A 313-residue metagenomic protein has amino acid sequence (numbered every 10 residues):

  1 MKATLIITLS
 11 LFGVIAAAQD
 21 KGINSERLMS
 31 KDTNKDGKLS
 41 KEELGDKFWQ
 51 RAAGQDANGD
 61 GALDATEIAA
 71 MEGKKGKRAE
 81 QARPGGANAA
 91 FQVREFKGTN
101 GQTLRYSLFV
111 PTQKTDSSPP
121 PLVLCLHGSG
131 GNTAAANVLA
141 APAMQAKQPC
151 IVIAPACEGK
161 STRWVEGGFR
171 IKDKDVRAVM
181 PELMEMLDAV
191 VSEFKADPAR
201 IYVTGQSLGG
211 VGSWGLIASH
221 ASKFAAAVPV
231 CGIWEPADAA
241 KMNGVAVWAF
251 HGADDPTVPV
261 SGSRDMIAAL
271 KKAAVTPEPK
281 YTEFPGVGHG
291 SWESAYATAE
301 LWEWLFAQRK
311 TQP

Functional and structural regions predicted by a protein language model:
L9-A17: Hydrophobic h-region of N-terminal signal peptides that target proteins for export in Gram-negative bacteria
Q19-S30, K41-R51: EF-hand Ca2+-binding helix-loop-helix modules
D32-D36, D56-D60, D255: Acidic carboxylate motifs that coordinate Ca2+ or other divalent cations, activating on Asp/Glu
G73-L122, C150, V179, T204 (+7 more regions): A domain-start/cap signature at the N-terminus of enzymes
R83, A246, F250-P313: C-terminal catalytic histidine-bearing segment of alpha/beta-hydrolase fold enzymes
K114-P120, C125-R163, P256-T257: Short substrate-entry loop that stabilizes the transition state in hydrolases
R170-F194: Alpha/beta-hydrolase active-site loop
V191-E193, A199-N243: Primarily recognizes the serine-hydrolase "nucleophile elbow" in alpha/beta-hydrolase and SGNH/GDSL folds
